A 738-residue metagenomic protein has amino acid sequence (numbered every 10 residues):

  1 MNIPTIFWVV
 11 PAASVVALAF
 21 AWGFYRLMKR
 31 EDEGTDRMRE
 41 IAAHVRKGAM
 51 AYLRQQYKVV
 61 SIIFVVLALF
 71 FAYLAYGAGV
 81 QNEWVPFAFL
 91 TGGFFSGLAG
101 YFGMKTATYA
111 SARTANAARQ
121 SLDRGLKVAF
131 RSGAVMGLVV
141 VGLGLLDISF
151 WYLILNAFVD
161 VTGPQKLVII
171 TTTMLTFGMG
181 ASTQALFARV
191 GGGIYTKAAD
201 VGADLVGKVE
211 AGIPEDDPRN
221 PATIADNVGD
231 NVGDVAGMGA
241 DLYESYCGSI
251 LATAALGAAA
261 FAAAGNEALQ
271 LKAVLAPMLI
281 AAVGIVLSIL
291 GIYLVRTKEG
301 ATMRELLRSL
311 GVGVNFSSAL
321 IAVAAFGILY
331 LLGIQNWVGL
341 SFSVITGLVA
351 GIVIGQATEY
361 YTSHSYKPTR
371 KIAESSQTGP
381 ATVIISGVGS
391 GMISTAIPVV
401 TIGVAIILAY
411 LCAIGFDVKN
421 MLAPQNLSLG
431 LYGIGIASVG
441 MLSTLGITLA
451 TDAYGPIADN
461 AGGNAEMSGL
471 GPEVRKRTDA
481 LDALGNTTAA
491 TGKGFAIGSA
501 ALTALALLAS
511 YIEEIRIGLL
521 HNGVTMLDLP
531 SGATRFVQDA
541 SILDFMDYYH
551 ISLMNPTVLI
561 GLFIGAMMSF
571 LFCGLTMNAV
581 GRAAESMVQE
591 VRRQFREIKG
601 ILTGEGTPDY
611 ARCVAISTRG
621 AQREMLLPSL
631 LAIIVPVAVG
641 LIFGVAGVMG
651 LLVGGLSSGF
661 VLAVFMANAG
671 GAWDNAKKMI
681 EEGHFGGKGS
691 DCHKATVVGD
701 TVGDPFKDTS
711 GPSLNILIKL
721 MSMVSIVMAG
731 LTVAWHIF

Functional and structural regions predicted by a protein language model:
M1-F738: Hydrophobic packing and interface segments
